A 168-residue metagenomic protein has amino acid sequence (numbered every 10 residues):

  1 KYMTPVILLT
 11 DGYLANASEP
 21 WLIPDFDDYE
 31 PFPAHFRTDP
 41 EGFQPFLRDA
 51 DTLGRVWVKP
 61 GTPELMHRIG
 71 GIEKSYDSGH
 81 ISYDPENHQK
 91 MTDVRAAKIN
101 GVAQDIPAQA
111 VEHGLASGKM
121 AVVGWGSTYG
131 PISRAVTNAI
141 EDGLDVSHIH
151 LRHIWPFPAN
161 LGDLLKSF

Functional and structural regions predicted by a protein language model:
K1-F168: Flexible, low-complexity linker and terminal segments
